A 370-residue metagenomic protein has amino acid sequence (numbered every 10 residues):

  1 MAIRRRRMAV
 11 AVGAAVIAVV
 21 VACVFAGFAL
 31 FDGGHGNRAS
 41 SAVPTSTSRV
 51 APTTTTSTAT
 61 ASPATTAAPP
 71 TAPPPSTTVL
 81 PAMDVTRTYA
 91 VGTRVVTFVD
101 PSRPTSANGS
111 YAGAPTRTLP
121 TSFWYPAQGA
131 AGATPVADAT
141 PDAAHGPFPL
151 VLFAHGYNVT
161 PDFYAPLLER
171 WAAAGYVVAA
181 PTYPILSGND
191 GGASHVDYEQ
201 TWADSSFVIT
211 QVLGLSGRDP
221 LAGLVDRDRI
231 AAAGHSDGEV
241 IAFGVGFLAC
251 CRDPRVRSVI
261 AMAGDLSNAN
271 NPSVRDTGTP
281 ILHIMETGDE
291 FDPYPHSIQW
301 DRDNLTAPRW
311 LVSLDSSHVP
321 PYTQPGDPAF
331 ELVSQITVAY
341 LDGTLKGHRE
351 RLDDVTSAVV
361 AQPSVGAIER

Functional and structural regions predicted by a protein language model:
A22-T45, T60: C-terminal region of N-terminal signal peptides and the immediate post-cleavage residues of exported proteins
S41-T78: Extracellular mucin-like PTS domains
P73-L152, F163, R170-A174: Domain-level recognition of soluble alpha/beta enzyme cores, biased toward histidine phosphatases/phosphomutases
H155, G234-E239: Conserved alpha/beta-hydrolase "nucleophile elbow" surrounding the catalytic nucleophile
F163, H195-R227, A232, V240 (+1 more regions): Alpha/beta-hydrolase active-site loop
L168-G188: Conserved alpha/beta-hydrolase
C251-V319: The feature captures the conserved acid-bearing segment of alpha/beta-hydrolase catalytic domains
S316-V319, P325-R370: Alpha/beta-hydrolase-fold serine-hydrolase catalytic core, especially in secreted/extracellular enzymes
